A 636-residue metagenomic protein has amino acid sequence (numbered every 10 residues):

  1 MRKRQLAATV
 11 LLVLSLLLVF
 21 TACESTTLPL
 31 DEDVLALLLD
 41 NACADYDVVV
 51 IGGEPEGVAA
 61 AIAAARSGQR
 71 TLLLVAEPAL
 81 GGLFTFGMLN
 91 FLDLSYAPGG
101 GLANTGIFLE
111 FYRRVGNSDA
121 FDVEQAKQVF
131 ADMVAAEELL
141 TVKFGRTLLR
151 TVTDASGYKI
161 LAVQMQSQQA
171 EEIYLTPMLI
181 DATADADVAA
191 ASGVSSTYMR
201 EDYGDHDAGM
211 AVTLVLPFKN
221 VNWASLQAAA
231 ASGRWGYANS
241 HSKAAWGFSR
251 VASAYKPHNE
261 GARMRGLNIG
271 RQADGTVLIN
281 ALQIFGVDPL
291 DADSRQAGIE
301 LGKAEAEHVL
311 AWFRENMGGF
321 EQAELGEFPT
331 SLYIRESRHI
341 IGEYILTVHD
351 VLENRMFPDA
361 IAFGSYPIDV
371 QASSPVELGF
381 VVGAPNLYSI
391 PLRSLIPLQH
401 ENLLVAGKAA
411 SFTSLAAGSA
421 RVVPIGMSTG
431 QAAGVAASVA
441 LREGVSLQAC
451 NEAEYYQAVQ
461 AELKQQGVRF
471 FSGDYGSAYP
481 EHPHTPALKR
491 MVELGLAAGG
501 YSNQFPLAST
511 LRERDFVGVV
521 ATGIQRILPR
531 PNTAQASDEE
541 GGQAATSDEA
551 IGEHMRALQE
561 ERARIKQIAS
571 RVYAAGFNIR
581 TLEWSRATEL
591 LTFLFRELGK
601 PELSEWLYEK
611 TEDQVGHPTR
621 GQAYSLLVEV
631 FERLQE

Functional and structural regions predicted by a protein language model:
M1, T27, L398, Y455-E636: N-terminal propeptides
M1-V10: Bacterial N-terminal signal peptides that target proteins for export
F20-A22: C-terminal motif of bacterial Sec signal peptides marking the signal peptidase cleavage site
E24-V34: Bacterial Sec signal peptide processing site at the extreme N-terminus
L35-D45, A63, Q69-R70, V75-R150: Conserved N-terminal/central alpha/beta ligand/cofactor-binding core
I51-P55: Glycine-rich Rossmann-fold phosphate-binding loop(s) that bind the pyrophosphate of adenine dinucleotide cofactors
V152-I173: Conserved beta-strand-loop-beta-strand element in the redox core of flavoprotein oxidoreductases
E171-E172, P177-M178, A186-A432, A436-E454: Flavin (FAD/FMN)-binding glycine-rich loop and adjacent Rossmann-like elements that form
